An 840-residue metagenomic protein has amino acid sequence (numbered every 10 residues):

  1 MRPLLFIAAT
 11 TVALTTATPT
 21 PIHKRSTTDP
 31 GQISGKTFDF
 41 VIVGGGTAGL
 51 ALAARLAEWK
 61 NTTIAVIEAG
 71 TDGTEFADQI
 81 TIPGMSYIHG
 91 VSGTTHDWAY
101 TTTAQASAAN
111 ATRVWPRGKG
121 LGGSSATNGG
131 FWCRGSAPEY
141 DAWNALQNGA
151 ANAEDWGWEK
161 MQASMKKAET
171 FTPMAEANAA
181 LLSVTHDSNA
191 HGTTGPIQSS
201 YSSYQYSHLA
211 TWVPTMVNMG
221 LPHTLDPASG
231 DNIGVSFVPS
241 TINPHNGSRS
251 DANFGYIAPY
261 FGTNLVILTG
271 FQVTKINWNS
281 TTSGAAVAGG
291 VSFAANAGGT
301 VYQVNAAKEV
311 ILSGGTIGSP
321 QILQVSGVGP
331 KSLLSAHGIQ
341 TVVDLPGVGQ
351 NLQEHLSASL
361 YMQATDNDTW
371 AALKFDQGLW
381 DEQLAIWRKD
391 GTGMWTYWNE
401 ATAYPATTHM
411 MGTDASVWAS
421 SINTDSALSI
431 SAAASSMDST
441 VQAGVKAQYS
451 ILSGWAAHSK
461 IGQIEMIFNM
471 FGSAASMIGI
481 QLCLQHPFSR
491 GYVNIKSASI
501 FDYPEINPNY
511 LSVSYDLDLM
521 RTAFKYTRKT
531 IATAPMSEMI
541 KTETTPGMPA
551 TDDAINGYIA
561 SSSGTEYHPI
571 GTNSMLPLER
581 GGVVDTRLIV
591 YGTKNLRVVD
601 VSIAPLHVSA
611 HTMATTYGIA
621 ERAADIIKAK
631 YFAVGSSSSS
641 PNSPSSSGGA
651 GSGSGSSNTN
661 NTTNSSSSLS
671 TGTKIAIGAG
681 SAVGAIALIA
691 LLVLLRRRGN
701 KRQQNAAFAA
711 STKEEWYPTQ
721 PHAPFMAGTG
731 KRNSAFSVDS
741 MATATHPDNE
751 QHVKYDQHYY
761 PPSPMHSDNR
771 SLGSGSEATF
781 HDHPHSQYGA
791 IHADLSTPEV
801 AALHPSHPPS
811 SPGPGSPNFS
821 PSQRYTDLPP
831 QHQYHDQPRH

Functional and structural regions predicted by a protein language model:
R2-S637, P641-N642, L694-R698: N-terminal redox-cofactor-binding region of secreted/periplasmic oxidoreductases
F6, K674-A676, A790: Generic short N-terminal amphipathic or hydrophobic helices
T11-T16, T20-P21, S647, G653 (+4 more regions): Compositionally biased non-globular segments, especially hydrophobic aliphatic-rich helices of signal peptides
L14-T16, S638, A650, N660 (+4 more regions): Compositionally biased low-complexity segments, especially N-terminal hydrophobic helices that form the hydrophobic
T20, L268, Y617, L669 (+6 more regions): Coiled-coil-like amphipathic alpha-helices with heptad-repeat character
L50, E58, G318-Q324, F375 (+2 more regions): C-terminal membrane-anchoring module of eukaryotic surface/secreted proteins
A306, T671-T673, Q787, S796: Generic short amphipathic/hydrophobic targeting helices enriched at N-termini, encompassing Sec-type signal peptides
R697-H840: Extended, low-complexity, intrinsically disordered distal C-terminal segments of secretory-pathway proteins, enriched
